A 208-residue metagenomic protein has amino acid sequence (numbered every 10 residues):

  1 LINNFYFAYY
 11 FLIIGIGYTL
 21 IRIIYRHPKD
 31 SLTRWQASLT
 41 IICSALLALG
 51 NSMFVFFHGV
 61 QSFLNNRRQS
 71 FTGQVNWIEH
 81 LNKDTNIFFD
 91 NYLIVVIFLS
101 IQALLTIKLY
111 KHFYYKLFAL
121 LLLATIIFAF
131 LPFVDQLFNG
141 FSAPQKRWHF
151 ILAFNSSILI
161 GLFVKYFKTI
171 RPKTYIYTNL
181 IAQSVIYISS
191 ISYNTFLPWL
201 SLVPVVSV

Functional and structural regions predicted by a protein language model:
L1, S31-I42, P172-S184: Short hydrophobic alpha-helices at membrane interfaces in multi-pass membrane enzymes
L1-I24, A48-V60, I191-N194: Transmembrane helices and adjacent periplasmic/lumenal helix-loop junctions of polyprenol-phosphate-dependent
F7, L117-A129, N139, Q145-V208: Contiguous transmembrane helix-bundle modules in multi-pass membrane proteins
F11-L46, P204-V208: Perimembrane helix-loop-helix junctions
G17-D30, S100-F113, L131, G161-T169 (+1 more regions): Structural signal for the C-terminal ends of transmembrane alpha-helices and the immediately following loop
T33-F150, I191-W199: Periplasmic/ER-lumenal interhelical loops and adjacent helix-loop junctions in multi-pass membrane proteins
